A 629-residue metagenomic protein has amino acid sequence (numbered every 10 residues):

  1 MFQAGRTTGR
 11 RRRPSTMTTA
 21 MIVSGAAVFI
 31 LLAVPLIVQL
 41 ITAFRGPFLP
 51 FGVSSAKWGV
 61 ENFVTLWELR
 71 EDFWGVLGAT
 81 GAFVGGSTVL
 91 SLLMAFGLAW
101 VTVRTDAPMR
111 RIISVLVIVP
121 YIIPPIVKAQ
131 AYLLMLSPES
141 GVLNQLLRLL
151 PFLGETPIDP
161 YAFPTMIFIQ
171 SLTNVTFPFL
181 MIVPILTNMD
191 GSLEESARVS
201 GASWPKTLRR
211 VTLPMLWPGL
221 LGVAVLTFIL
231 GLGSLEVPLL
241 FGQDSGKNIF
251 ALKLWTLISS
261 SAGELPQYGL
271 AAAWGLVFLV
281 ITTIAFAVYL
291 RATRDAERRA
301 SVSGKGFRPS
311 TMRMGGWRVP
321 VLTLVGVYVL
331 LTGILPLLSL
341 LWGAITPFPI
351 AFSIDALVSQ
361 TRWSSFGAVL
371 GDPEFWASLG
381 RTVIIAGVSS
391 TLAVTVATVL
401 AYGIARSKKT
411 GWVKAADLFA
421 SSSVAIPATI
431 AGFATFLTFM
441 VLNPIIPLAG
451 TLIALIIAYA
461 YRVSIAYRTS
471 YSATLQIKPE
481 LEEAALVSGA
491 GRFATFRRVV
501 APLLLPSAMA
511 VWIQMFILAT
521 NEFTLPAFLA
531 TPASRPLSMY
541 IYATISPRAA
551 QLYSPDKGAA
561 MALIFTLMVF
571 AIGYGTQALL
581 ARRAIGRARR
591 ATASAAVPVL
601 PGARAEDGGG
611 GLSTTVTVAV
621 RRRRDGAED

Functional and structural regions predicted by a protein language model:
M1-T42, L98, R111-V117, F278-V288 (+5 more regions): N-terminal signal-anchor/first transmembrane alpha helix
F2, A107-R111, T176, V183-E194 (+10 more regions): C-terminal transmembrane helix and the adjacent membrane-cytosol boundary/short C-terminal tail of inner/organellar
G9-R12, G85-V117, Q130, I182 (+7 more regions): Transmembrane-helix boundary motif in ABC transporter permease subunits
R13-M17, F48, V60-D72, Y161 (+8 more regions): Interhelical loop and adjacent transmembrane-helix boundary motif in polytopic membrane transport permeases
A20-S24, D72-A82, S137, V142-P178 (+4 more regions): Loop-to-helix entry region at the N-terminal start of transmembrane alpha-helices in multi-pass membrane transporters
A26, V89, V119, I123 (+9 more regions): Transmembrane alpha-helices
L31-E71, G81, M135-G141, L146-L150 (+6 more regions): Short membrane-interfacial helix/loop motifs at transmembrane-helix boundaries
E71-T102, Q170, W274, F278-A292 (+4 more regions): Transmembrane alpha-helix signature in integral membrane proteins
